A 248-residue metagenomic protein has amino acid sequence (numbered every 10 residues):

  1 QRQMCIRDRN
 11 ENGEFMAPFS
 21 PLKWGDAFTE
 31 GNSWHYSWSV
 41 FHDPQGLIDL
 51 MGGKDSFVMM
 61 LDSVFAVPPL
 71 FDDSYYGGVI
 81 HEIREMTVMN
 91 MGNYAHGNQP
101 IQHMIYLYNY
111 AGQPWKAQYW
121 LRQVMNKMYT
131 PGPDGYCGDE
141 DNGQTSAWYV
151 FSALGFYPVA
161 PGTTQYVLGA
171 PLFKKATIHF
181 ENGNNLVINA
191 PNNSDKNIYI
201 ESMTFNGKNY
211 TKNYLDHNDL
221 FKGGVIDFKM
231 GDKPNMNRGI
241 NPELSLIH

Functional and structural regions predicted by a protein language model:
Q1-I6: Short, small-residue-biased leader/transition segments that mark boundaries at the very start of proteins
R7, E11-G13, G183, G207: Detector for glycine-centered tight turns/loop "hinges" at secondary-structure junctions
N10-L22, M60-R84, Y119-Y129: Active-site-adjacent bridging/hinge elements
E14-M51, Y94-H96: Extended ligand-binding clefts on enzyme/binding-domain cores
P21-E30, F41, R84-M89, P100-I101 (+1 more regions): Flexible glycine/proline-enriched surface loops and loop-helix/loop-strand junctions
L50, K54, F65-D73, Y94-H96 (+1 more regions): Non-catalytic C-terminal accessory modules of carbohydrate-active enzymes
F57: Interdomain hinge/lid region at the active-site interface of Rossmann-like NAD(P)-dependent oxidoreductases
Y76, I80, M89-Y94: C-terminal intrinsically disordered extensions
